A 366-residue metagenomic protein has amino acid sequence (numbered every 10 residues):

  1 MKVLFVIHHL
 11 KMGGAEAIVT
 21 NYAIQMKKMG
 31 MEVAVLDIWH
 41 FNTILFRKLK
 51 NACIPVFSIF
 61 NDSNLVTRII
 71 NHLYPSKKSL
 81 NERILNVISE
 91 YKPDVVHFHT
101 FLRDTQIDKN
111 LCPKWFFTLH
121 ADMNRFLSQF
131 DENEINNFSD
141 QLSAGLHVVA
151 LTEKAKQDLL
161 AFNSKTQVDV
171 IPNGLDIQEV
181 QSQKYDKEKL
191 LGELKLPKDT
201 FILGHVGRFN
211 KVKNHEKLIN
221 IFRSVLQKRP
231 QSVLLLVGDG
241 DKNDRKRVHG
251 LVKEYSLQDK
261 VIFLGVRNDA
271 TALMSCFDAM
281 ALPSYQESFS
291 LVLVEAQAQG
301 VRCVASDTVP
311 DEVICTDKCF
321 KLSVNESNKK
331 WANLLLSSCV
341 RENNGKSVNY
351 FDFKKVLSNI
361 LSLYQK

Functional and structural regions predicted by a protein language model:
F5-G13, A17-Y74, A155-L160, K242 (+2 more regions): N-terminal strand-loop element at the rim of the active site of nucleotide-sugar-dependent glycosyltransferases
E16-N21, F201, H205-S224, K246-R247: A conserved mid-protein helix/loop that constitutes part of the nucleotide-sugar donor-binding site
L80, F98-D104, L119: Short His-centered aromatic/hydrophobic patch
Q106-I107, A144-V180: A short, active-site helix/loop in glycosyltransferases that binds the activated sugar's phosphate group
L127-Q129, L160-A161, P172-E193: Acidic anion/phosphate-binding donor-loop and adjacent secondary structure in glycosyltransferase catalytic cores
V266, Y285: Aromatic "clamp/platform" in nucleotide-sugar-dependent glycosyltransferases that forms part of the donor/acceptor
R302-S306: Short hydrophobic beta-strand element within catalytic cores of glycosyltransferases and related nucleotide-activated
E312-V340: Change "using UDP/GDP/dTDP sugars" to "using nucleotide sugars
